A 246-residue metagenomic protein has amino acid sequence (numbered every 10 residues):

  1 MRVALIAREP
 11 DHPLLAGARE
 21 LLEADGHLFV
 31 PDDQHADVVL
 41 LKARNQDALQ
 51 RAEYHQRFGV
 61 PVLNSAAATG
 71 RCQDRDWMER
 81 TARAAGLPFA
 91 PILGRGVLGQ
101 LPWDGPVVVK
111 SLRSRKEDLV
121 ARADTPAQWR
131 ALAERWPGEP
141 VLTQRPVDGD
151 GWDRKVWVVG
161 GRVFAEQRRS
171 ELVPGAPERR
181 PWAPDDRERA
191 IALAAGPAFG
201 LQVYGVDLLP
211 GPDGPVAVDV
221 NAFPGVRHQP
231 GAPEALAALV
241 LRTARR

Functional and structural regions predicted by a protein language model:
R2-I92: Conserved N-proximal alpha/beta basic substrate-recognition cap immediately N-terminal to, or forming the N-lobe
P10-D11, A43-D47, R95-L98, V147-G149 (+1 more regions): Short beta->alpha connector loops
R44-Q46, L112-S114, F223: Short glycine-rich anion-binding loops that position phosphate/pyrophosphate groups of nucleotides and phosphorylated
R75-M78, V107-R130, G151-D153: Glycine-rich phosphate-binding loop of ATP-grasp-fold ATP-dependent ligases
P88-V107: Rossmann-like NAD(P)H-binding beta-loop-alpha module
P91, P106-V109, V141-Q144, V203-V206: A short linear hydrophobic-aromatic micro-motif
A121-F199: Phosphate-binding site of ATP-dependent enzymes
L172-A217, N221, G225, Q229-R246: A long amphipathic alpha-helix within ATP-dependent nucleotide-binding catalytic cores
